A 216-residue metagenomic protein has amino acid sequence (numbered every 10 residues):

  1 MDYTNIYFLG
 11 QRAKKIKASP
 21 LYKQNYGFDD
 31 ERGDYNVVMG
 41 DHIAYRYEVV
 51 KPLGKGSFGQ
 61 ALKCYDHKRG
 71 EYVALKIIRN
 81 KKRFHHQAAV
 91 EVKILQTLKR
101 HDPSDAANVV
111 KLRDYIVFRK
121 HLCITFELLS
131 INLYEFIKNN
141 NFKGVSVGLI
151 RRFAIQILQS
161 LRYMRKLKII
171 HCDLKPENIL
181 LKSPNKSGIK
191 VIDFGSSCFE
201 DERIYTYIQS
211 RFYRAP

Functional and structural regions predicted by a protein language model:
M1-M39: Intrinsically disordered, low-complexity regulatory segments that flank or precede the catalytic domain of eukaryotic
V49-G56, A61: Protein kinase glycine-rich loop
Q60-N80: Glycine-rich ATP phosphate-binding loop
I77-A107: Conserved N-lobe beta3->alphaC-helix segment of eukaryotic protein kinase catalytic domains
A107, R119-C123, L128-N185: Conserved alphaE helix
D114-Y115: A short, aromatic-enriched beta-strand patch in the conserved N-lobe beta-sheet of the protein kinase catalytic domain
L180-Q209: Activation segment/activation loop of eukaryotic-type protein kinase catalytic domains
S210-P216: Protein kinase subdomain VIII
